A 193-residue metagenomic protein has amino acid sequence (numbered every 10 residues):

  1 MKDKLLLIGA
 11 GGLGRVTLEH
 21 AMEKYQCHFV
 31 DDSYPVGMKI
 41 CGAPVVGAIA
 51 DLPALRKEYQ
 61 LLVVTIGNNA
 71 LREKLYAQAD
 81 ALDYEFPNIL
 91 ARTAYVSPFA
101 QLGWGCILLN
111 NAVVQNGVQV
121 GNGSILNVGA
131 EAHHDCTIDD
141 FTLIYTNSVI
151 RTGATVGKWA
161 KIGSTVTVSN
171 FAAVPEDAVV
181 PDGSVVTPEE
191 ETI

Functional and structural regions predicted by a protein language model:
K2-Q60, V64: A solvent-exposed beta-alpha-beta segment
G9, L62, F86, H133-H134: Generic structural signal for conserved hydrophobic packing positions in ordered secondary structure
G12, A70-L71, Q101: Short alpha-helical
L18-A21, K74-Q78, V120, T192: Short amphipathic alpha-helical segments
K24-Q26, G42, D83, N147 (+1 more regions): A generic structural signal for alpha->beta connector loops
P44-A48, A81, G105-I107: Short, hinge-like loop/turn segments at secondary-structure boundaries
V64, L71-L90: Glycine/small-residue-rich loop that forms an oxyanion/phosphate-binding "nest" at active or ligand-binding sites
N88-I193: Structural signal for interior beta-strand "rungs" in well-ordered beta-sheet cores of soluble enzyme domains
